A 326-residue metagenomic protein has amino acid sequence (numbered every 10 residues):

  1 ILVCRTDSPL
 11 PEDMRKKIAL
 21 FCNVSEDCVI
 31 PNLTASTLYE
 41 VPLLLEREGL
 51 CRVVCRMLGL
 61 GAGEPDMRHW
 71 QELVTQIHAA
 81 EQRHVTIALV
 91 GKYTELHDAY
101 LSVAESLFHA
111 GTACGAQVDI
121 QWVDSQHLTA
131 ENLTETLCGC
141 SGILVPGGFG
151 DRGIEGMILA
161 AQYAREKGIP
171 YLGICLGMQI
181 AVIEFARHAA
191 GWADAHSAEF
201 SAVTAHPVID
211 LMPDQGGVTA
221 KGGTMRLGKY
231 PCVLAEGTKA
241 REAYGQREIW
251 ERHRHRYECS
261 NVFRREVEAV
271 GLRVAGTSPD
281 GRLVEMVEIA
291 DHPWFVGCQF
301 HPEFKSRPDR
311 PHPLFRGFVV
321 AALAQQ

Functional and structural regions predicted by a protein language model:
I1-D291, Q299-Q326: N-terminal beta1-alpha1 cap of cysteine-dependent amidohydrolase-like domains
